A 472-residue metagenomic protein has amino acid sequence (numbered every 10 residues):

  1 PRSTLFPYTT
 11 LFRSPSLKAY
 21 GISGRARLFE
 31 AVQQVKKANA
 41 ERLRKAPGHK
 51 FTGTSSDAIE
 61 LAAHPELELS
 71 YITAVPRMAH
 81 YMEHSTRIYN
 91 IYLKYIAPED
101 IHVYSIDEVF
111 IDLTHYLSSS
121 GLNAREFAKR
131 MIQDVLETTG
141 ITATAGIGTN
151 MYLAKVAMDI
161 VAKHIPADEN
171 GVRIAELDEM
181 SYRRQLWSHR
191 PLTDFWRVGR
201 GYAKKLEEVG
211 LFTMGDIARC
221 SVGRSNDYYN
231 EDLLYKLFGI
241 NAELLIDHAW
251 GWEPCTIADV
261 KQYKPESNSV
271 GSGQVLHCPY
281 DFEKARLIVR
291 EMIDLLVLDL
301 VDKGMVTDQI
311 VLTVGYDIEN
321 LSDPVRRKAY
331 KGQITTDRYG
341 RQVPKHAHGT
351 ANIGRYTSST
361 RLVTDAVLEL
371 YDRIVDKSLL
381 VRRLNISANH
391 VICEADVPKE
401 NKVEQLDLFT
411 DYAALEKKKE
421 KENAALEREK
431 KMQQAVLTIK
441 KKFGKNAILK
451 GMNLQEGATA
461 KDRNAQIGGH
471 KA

Functional and structural regions predicted by a protein language model:
P1-L11: Short, small-residue-biased leader/transition segments that mark boundaries at the very start of proteins
S3, A143-I147, D308-L312, R382-N385: A short glycine-rich, hydrophobically flanked beta-strand micro-motif that places a catalytic Asp/Glu for divalent metal
T9-I257, A413-A472: Gly/Gly-Pro- and Ser/Thr-rich, intrinsically disordered tail segments characteristic of DNA damage-repair and tolerance
T149, Y316-I318, H390-I392: Glycine-rich beta-alpha junction loops
I174-L177, L192, V270, A351 (+1 more regions): Short clusters of hydrophobic/aromatic residues that line enzyme substrate/ligand-binding pockets
D194, Y202-V381, N401: DNA-contacting surface of Y-family translesion DNA polymerases
G340-A472: Acidic, metal-coordinating catalytic segment for phosphate/diphosphate chemistry, firing primarily on the Nudix
